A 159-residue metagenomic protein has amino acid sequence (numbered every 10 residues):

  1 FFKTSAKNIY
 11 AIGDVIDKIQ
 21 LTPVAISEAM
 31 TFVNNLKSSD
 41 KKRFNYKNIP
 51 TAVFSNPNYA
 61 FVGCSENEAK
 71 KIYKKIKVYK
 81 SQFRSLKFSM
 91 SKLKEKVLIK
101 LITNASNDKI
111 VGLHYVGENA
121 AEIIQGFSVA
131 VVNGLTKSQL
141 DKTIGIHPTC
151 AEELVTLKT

Functional and structural regions predicted by a protein language model:
F1-F2, T51, S91: Short secondary-structure boundary/capping segments
F1-S38: FAD-site-proximal beta/loop scaffold in flavoenzymes
F1-T4, K41, N119, V132: A generic short alpha-helical patch detector that favors 3-5-residue windows in or near N-terminal regions
T4, N8, N45-K47, A105-N107: Short, flexible turn/loop "capping" segments at secondary-structure junctions
V15, I49, F83: Hydrophobic pocket-lining residues within nucleotide cofactor-binding pockets
P23-Y46, K75, V131-G134: Internal hydrophobic alpha-helix adjacent to the cofactor/substrate pocket in enzyme cavities
K37, F54-S65, K70-T159: Flexible, glycine-rich terminal cap/loop adjacent to redox cofactors in electron-transfer oxidoreductases
K42-N58: Flexible, acidic loop-helix segments that line cofactor/substrate-binding pockets
